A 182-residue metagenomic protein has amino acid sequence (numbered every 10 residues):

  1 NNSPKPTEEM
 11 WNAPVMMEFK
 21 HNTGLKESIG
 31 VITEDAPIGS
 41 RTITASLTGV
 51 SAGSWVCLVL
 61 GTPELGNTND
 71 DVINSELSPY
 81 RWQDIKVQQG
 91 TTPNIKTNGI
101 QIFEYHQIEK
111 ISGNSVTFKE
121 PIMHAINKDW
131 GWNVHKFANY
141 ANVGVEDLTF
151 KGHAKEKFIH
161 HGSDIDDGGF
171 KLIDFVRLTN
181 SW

Functional and structural regions predicted by a protein language model:
N1-W182: Extracellular/periplasmic carbohydrate-active domains that bind, remodel, or depolymerize complex polysaccharides
